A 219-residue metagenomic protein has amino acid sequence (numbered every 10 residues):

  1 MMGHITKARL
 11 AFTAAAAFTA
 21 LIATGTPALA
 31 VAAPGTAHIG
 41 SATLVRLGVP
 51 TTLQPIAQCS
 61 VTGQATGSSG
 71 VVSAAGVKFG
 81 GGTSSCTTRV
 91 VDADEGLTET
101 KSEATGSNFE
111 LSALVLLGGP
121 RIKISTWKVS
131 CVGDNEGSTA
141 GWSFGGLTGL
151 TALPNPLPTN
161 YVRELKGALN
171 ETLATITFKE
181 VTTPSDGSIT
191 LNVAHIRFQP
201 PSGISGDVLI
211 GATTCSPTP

Functional and structural regions predicted by a protein language model:
M1-A30: Secretory targeting and sorting signals
L29-P219: Extended, solvent-exposed, non-transmembrane regions
